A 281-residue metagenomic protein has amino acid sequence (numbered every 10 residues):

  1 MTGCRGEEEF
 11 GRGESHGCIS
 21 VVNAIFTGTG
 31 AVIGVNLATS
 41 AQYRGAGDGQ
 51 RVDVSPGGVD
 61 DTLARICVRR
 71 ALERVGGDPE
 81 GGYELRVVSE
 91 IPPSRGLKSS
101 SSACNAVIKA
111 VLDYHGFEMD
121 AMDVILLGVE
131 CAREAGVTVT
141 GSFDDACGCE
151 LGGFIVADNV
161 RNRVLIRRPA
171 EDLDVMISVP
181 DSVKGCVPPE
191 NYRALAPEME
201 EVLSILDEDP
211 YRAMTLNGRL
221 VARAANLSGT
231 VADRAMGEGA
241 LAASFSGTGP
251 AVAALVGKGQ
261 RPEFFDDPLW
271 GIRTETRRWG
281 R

Functional and structural regions predicted by a protein language model:
M1-R95, R278-R281: ATP-binding N-lobe of GHMP and related small-molecule kinases
F10-R12, H16, N162-R281: C-terminal nucleotide
R69-E73, A106-Y114, S204, R219: Short glycine/serine- and small hydrophobic-enriched flexible loop segments
G77-G82, V111-L127, F264-F265: Phosphate-handling active-site elements
G82, S142-F143, F245-P250: Short Gly/Ser/Thr- and Asp/Glu-enriched loop/turn motifs at secondary-structure junctions
L97-A121, E150-G152: DPxDG-like acidic metal-binding loop motif
M122-I166: Alpha/beta catalytic cores of group-transfer enzymes, especially the acyltransferase/condensing modules of polyketide
